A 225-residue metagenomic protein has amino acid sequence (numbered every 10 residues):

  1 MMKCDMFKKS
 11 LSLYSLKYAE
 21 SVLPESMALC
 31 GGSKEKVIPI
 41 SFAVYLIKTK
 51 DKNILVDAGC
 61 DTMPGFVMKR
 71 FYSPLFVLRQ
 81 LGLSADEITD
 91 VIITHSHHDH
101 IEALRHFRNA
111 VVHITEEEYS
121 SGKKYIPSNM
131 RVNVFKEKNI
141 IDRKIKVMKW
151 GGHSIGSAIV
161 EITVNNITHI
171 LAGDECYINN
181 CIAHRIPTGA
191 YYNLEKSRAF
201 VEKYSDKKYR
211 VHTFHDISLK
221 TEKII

Functional and structural regions predicted by a protein language model:
M2-D5, F76-L83, E87, H106 (+3 more regions): Metallo-beta-lactamase
D5-L13, K48-N53, K138-K146, T163-T168: Beta-strand-turn-beta hairpins that frame and shape the catalytic cleft of phosphate-ester-processing enzymes
S15, K52-L55, V112-H113, L171 (+1 more regions): A structural signal for short, well-ordered beta-strand segments and their strand-loop junctions that often border
Y18-A19, A58-D61, S96, E117-E118 (+3 more regions): Active-site metal-binding loops of divalent metal-dependent hydrolases
Y18-F76, Q80, I159-D174: Conserved beta-strand hairpin/beta-sheet module of binuclear metal-dependent hydrolase folds, prominently
I88-D99: Metallo-beta-lactamase
H100-H106: A short acidic, amphipathic alpha-helical/loop segment
I155-I224: Metallo-beta-lactamase
